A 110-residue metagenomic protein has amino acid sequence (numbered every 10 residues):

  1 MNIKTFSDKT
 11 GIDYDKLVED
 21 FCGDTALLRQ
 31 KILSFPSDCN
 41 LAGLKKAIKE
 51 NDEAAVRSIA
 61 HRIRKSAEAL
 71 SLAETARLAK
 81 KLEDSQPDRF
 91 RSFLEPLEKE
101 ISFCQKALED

Functional and structural regions predicted by a protein language model:
M1-D110: Two-component system phosphorelay core
